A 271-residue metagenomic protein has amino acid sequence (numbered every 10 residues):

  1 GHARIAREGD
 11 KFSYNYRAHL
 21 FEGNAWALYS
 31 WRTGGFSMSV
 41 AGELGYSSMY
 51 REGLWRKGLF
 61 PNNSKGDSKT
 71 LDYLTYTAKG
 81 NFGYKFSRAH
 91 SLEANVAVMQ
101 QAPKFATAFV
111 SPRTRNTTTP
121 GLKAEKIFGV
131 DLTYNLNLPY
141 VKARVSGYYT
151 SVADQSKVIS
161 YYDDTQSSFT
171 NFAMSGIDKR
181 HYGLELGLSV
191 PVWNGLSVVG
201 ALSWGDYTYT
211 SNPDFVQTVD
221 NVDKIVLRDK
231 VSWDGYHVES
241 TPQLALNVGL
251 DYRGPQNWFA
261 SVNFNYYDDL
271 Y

Functional and structural regions predicted by a protein language model:
G1-S87, T107-F109, D214: Signature of Gram-negative outer-membrane beta-barrel scaffolds
N15-F21, F60, S64-L74, P120-K126 (+2 more regions): Replace "Gram-negative outer membrane beta-barrel proteins" with "bacterial and organellar outer membrane beta-barrel
F21-A27, L44, Y76-G80, L92 (+4 more regions): Hydrophobic, lipid-facing positions within transmembrane beta-strands of outer-membrane proteins
A27-T33, L44, L74, F82-K85 (+8 more regions): Residue-level signature of outer-membrane beta-barrel architecture
G35-M38, A89-L92, Y140-A143, G195-V198 (+1 more regions): Repeated loop/turn-to-beta-strand initiation elements of outer-membrane beta-barrel proteins
S48-L59, T70, Y84-V130, K142 (+3 more regions): Surface-exposed extracellular loop regions of Gram-negative outer-membrane beta-barrel proteins, predominantly
Y149-S151, F172-Y271: Gram-negative outer-membrane beta-barrel transporters
